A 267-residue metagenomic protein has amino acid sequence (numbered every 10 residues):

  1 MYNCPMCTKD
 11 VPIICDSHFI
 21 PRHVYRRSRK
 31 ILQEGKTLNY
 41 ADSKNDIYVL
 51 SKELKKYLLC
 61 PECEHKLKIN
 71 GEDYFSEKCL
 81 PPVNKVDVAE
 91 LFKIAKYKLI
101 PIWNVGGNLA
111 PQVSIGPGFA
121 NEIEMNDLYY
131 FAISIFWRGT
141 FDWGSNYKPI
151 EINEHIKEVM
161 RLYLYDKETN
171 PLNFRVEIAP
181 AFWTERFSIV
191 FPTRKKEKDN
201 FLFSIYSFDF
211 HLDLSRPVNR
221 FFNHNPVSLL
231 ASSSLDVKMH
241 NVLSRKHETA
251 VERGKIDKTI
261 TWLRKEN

Functional and structural regions predicted by a protein language model:
M1-G71: An N-terminal structural lobe/cap that precedes and organizes the functional/catalytic core across diverse proteins
M1-Y2, S43-I47, I115-G118, T184-E197: Short alpha-helical segments and helix-capping/turn motifs at coil-helix boundaries
P5, D10-P12, V49-K52, N121-E122 (+2 more regions): A general structural signal for short secondary-structure junctions and capping/turn motifs
K30, Y40-A41, N84-D87, S228-L229 (+1 more regions): Glycine-rich loops and low-complexity Gly/Arg-rich segments that provide flexible linkers or classic glycine-based
Y40-A41, K52, I94-I100, K238-E252: Low-complexity, flexible helical/coil segments
I47-W143: Catalytic cores of phosphodiester-bond-cleaving enzymes
I133-N267: C-terminal, charged low-complexity interaction regions
